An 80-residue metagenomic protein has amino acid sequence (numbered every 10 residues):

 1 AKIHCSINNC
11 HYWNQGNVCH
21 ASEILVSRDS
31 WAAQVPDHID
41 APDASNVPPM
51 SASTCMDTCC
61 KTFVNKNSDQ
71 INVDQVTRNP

Functional and structural regions predicted by a protein language model:
A1-P80: Cysteine-centered metal-binding/redox modules
